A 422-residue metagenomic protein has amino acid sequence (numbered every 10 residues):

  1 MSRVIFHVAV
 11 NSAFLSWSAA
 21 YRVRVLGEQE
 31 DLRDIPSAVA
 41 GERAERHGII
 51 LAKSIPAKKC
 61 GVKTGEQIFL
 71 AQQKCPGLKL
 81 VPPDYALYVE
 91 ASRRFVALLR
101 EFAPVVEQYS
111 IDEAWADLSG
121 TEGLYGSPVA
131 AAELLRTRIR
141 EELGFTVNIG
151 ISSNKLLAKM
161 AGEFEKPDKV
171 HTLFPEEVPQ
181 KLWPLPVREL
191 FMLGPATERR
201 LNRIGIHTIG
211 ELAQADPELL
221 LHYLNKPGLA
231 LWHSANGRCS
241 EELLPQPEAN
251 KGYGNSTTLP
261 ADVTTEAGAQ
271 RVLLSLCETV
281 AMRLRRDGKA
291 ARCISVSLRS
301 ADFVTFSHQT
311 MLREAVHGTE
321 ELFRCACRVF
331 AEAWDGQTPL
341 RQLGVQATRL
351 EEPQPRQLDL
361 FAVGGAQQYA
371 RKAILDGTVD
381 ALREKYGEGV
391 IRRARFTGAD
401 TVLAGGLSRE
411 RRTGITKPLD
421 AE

Functional and structural regions predicted by a protein language model:
M1-H233, E242-P245, M282, A366-E422: Gly/Gly-Pro- and Ser/Thr-rich, intrinsically disordered tail segments characteristic of DNA damage-repair and tolerance
N11-A13, R43-R46, A301-V304, L350-P353: Short, charged/polar surface micro-motifs in flexible loops or helix N-caps
I35, V147, D168, R292-I294 (+2 more regions): Change "...and in nucleic-acid phosphodiester-cleaving endonucleases..." to "...and in nucleic-acid processing enzymes
Y109-E113, S152-K155, K289-C293, T338-Q342: Short Gly/Ser/Thr- and Asp/Glu-enriched loop/turn motifs at secondary-structure junctions
A114-G120, S307-T310, Q357-V363: Short, hydrophobic beta-strand segments
E189, T197-L340, K417: DNA-contacting surface of Y-family translesion DNA polymerases
C327-K385: C-terminal hydrophobic structural anchor segments that stabilize assembly/packing rather than catalytic chemistry
